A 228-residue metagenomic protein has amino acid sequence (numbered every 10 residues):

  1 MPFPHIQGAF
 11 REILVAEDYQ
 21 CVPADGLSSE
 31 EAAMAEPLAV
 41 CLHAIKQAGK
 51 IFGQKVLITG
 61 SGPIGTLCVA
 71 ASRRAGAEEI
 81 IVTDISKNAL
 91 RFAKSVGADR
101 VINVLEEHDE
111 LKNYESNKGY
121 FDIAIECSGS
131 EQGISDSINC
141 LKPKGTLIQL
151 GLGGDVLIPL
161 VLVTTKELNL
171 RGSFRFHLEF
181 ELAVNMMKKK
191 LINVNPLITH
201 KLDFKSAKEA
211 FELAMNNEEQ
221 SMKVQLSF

Functional and structural regions predicted by a protein language model:
M1-T59: NAD(P)H dinucleotide-binding glycine-rich loop of Rossmann-like/cofactor-binding domains, especially the beta1-alpha1
V40, I64, S72: Hydrophobic/small residue at the entry helix of a nucleotide-binding pocket
K55, G145-T146, N169: Short glycine-centered segments of the SAM/dcSAM-binding site in methyltransferase folds
I58-S61, R73-D136: Adenosine-nucleotide cofactor-binding segment
D84, G151, F174: Conserved acidic E/D residue at the C-terminus of a beta-strand in Rossmann-like folds
S135-N139, H177, E181-F228: C-terminal hydrophobic helical "lid"/dimerization subdomain of Rossmann-like NAD(P)H-dependent oxidoreductases
L141-P143: Helix-to-beta-strand junctions that scaffold the AdoMet/dcAdoMet cofactor pocket in Class I SAM-dependent enzymes
G151-E167, L182-A183: Rossmann-fold NAD(P)-binding glycine/threonine-rich loop
